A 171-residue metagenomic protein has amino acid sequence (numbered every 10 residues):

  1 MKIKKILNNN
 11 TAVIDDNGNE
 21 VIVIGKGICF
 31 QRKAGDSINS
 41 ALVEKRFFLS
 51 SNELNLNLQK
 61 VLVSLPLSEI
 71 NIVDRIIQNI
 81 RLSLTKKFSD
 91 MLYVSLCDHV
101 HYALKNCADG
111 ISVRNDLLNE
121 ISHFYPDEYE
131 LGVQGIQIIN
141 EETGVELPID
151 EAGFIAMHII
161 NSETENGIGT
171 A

Functional and structural regions predicted by a protein language model:
M1-A171: A cross-family "folded-core" feature that marks the main globular domain of proteins
